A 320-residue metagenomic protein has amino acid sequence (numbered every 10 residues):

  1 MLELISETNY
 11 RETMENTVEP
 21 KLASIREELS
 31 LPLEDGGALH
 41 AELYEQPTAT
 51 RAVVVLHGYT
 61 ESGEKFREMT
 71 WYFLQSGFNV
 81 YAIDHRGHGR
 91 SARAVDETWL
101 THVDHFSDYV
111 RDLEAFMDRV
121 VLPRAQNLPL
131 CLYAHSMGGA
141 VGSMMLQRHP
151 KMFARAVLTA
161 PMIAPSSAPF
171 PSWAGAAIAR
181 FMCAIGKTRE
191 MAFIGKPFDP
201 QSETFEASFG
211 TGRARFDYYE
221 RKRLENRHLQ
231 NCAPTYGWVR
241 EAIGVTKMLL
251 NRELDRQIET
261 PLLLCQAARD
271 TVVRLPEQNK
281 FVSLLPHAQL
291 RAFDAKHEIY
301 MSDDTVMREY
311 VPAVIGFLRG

Functional and structural regions predicted by a protein language model:
M1-P32, G37-L43: An N-terminal hydrophobic leader/cap segment in hydrolases
T50, G58-E61: Active-site glycine-rich loops that stabilize anionic/oxyanionic intermediates across multiple enzyme folds
G63, Y72-D96: Conserved alpha/beta-hydrolase
T101-V121: Alpha/beta-hydrolase active-site loop
V141-Q230: Alpha/beta-hydrolase-fold enzymes
I258, L264-Q266, D270: Short beta-strand/loop motif that positions the catalytic acidic residue of the alpha/beta-hydrolase fold
T271-E277: Conserved alpha/beta-hydrolase "acid-adjacent" motif
K296-E309: Catalytic histidine-centered segment of alpha/beta-hydrolase-like enzymes
